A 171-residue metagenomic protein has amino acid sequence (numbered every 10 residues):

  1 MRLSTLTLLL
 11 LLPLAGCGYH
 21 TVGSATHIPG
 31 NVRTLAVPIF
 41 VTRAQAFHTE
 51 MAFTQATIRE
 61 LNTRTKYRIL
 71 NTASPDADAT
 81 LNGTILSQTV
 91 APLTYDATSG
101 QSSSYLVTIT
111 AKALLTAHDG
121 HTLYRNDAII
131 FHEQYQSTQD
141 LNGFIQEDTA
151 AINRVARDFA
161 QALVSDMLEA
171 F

Functional and structural regions predicted by a protein language model:
M1-C17: Sec-dependent bacterial lipoprotein signal peptides
C17-K66, D119, Q139-L141, Q161 (+1 more regions): A structural "domain/chain start" motif
I28-P29, T72-A77: Short, glycine-/polar-rich solvent-exposed loops and beta-turns at beta-strand/coil boundaries
R33, P38, L70, L81-N82 (+1 more regions): A short, local hydrophobic-aromatic micro-motif
A44-Q55, S102-L106, Q146-D158: Soluble non-cytosolic domains of exported or imported proteins
T65-Y67, P75-N126, E133-A150: Surface-exposed short loop/turn segments
